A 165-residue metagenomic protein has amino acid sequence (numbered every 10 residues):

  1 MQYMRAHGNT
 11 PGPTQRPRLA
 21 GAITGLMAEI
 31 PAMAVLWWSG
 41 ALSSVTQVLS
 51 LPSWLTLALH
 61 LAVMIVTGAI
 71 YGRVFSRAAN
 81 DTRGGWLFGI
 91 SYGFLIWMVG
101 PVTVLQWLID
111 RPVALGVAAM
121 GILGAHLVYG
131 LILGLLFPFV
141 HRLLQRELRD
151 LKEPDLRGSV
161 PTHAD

Functional and structural regions predicted by a protein language model:
M1-D165: Juxtamembrane/disordered regions of integral membrane proteins
